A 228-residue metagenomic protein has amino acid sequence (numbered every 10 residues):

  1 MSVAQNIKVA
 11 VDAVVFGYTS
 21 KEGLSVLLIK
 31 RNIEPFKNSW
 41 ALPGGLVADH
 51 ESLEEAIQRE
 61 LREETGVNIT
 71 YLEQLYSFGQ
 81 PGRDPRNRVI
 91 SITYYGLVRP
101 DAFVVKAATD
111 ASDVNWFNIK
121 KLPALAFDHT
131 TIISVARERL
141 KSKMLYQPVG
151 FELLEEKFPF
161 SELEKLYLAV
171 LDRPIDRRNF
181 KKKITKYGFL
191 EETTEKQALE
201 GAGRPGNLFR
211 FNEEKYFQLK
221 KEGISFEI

Functional and structural regions predicted by a protein language model:
M1-W40: N-terminal strand-loop-strand
I7-V9, E55-Q58, E64-V104, K120-K121 (+2 more regions): Active-site segment of metal-dependent pyrophosphate-handling enzymes, primarily the Nudix hydrolase catalytic core
V9-V11, L24, I90-I92, S112 (+1 more regions): Change "...and in nucleic-acid phosphodiester-cleaving endonucleases..." to "...and in nucleic-acid processing enzymes
L28, K37-I69, Q74: Glycine/small-residue-rich interface belts in oligomeric ring/scaffold proteins and their assembly partners
Y95, V105-R139, E155-S161, N179-F189 (+1 more regions): NUDIX/MutT-family hydrolases
K165-P174: Short helix-coil junctions and helix-kink-helix linkers
I175-N207: RNA substrate-recognition surfaces in RNA-acting enzymes
K196-I228: Long, intrinsically disordered, low-complexity Ser/Thr/Pro-rich regulatory/activation regions of nuclear proteins
